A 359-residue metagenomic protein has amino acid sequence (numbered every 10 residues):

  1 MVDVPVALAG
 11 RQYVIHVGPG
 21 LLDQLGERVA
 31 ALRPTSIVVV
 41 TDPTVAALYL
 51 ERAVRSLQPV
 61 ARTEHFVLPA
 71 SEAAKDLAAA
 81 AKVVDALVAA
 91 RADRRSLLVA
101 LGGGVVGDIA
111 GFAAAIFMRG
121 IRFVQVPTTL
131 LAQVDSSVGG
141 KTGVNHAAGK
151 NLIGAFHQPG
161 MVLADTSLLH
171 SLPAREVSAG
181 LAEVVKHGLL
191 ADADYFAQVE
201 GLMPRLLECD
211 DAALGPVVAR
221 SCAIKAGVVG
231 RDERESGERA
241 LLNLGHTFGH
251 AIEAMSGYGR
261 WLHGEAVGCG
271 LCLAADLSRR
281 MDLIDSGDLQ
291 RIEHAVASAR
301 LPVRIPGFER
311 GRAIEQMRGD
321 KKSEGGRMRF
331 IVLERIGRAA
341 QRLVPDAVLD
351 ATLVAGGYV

Functional and structural regions predicted by a protein language model:
M1-L97: ATP/NTP phosphate-donor binding region
V2, A182-V184, L283-V359: C-terminal charged capping/lid subdomain of soluble metabolic enzymes
A70-S71, L101-G103, L244-G245: Glycine-rich beta-strand-to-loop/alpha-helix junction loops that act as flexible
V105-F112, Q133-V134, H250-A251: Short glycine/serine/threonine-rich phosphate/pyrophosphate-binding segments that cradle anionic phosphate groups
I109-G120, M255-S256, D276: Alpha-helix C-terminal capping segments
F112-R205: A glycine/threonine-rich phosphate-anchoring loop and its flanking beta-alpha core in nucleotide/phosphate-binding
A197-G311: Active-site segments that bind and position negatively charged phosphate/pyrophosphate groups
